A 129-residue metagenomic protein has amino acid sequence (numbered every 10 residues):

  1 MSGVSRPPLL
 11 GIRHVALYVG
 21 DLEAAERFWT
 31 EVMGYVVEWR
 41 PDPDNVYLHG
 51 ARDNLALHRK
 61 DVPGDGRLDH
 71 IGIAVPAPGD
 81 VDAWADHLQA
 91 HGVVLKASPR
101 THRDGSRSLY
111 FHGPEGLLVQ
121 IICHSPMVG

Functional and structural regions predicted by a protein language model:
M1-E23, L68-I73, M127-G129: N-terminal beta-strand motif that seeds the catalytic metal site of vicinal oxygen chelate
M1-R6, A85-G129: Vicinal oxygen chelate
L9-L10, A16-L55: Core segments of cupin and vicinal oxygen chelate
A24-R27, G79-W84: Short, conserved charged micro-motifs
V36-L68, H112, L118-H124: Conserved short beta-strand elements that form part of the metal-binding/catalytic scaffold of enzyme active sites
